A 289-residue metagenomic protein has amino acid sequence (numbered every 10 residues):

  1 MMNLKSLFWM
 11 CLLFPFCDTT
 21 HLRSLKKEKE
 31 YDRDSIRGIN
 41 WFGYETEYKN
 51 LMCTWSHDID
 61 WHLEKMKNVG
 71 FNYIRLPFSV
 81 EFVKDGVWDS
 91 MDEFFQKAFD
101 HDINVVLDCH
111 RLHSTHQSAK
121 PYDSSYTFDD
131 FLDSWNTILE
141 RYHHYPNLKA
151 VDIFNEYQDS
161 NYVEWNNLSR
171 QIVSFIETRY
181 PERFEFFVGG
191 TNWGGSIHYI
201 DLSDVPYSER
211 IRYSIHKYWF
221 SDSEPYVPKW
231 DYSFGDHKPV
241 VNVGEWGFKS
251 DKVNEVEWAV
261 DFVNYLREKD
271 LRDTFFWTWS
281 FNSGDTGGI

Functional and structural regions predicted by a protein language model:
M1-F8: Classical eukaryotic N-terminal signal peptides for Sec-dependent ER targeting/secretion, especially the positively
M2, T19-K27: Low-complexity, Pro/Ser/Thr-rich intrinsically disordered segments of extracellular/cell-surface proteins
W9-D18: Hydrophobic h-region of N-terminal signal peptides that target proteins for export in Gram-negative bacteria
E28-I200: Active-site mouth of glycoside hydrolases
W55, S124-S125, D129-N136, E140-A150 (+4 more regions): Extracellular glycoside hydrolase catalytic/binding regions
